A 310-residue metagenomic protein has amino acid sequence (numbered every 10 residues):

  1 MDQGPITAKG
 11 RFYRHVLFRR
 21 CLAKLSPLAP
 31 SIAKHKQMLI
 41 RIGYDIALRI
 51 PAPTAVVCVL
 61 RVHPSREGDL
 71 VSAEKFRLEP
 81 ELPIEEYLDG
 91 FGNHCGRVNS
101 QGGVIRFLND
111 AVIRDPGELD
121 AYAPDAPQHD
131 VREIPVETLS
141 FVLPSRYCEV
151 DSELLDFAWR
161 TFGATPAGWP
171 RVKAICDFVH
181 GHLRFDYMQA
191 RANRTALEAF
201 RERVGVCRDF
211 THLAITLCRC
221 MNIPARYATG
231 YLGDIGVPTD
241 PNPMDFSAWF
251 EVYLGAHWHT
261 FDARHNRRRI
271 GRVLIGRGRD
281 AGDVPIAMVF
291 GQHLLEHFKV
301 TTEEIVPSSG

Functional and structural regions predicted by a protein language model:
D2, Y13-H15, H35: Intrinsic-disorder-associated, low-complexity terminal segments enriched in Asp/Asn/His/Tyr and depleted of Lys/Arg
Q3-G4, A29: Low-complexity intrinsically disordered segments
R11, S26-A33: Short, low-complexity intrinsically disordered segments enriched in A/P/G/S/L with frequent Arg, especially at protein
K34-H129, E133: Intrinsically disordered, low-complexity N-terminal segments that are enriched in acidic
I50, I113-D115, E133, E137-G205 (+4 more regions): Secondary-structure boundary elements
D177, D209-H297: Hydrophobic/aromatic-rich core segments of domains that either
